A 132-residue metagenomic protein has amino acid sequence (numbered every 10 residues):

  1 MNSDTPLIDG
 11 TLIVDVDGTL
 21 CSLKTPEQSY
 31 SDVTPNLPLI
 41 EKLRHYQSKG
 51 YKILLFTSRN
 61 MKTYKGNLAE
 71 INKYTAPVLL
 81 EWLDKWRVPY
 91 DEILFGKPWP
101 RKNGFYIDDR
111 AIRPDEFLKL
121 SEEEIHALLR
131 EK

Functional and structural regions predicted by a protein language model:
M1-K132: HAD-like aspartate-dependent phosphatase fold
